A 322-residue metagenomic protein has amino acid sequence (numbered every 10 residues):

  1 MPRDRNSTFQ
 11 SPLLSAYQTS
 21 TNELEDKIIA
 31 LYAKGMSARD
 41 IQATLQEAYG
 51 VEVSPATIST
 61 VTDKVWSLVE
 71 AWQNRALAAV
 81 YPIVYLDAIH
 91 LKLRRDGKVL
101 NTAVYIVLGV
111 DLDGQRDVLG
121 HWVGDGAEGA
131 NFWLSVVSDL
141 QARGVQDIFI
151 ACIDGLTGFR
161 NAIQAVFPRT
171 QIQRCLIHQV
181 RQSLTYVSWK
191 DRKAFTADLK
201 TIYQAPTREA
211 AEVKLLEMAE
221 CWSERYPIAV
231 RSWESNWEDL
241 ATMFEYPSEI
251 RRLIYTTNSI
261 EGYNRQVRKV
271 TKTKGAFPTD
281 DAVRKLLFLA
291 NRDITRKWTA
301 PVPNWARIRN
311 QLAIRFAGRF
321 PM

Functional and structural regions predicted by a protein language model:
M1-R39, A43, Y49: Dynamic "connector" segments at or just before major functional cores
P2-R5, P12-Q18, V51-I153, T157 (+3 more regions): RNase H-like nuclease fold core
Q10, S183-V213, E217: Metal-dependent DNA phosphodiester-chemistry modules and their immediately adjacent helices/loops in DNA-processing
Q18-N22, I29, D63, A79-P82 (+9 more regions): Conserved phosphate-chemistry cores used by DNA topoisomerases
R39-E47, S59-K64, G155-F159, I177-R181: Short, conserved phosphate-binding/catalytic loop or strand-edge motifs used in phosphoryl-/nucleotidyl-transfer
F167-T185: Inter-helix linker motif
T201-M322: Acidic/histidine-rich catalytic cores and adjacent linkers of DNA breakage/strand-transfer/modification proteins
